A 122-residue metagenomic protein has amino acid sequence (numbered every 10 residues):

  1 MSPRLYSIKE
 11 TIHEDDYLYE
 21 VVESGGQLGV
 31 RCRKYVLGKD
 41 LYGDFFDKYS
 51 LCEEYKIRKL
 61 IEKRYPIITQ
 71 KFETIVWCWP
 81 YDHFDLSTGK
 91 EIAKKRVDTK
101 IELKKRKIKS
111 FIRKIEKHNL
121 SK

Functional and structural regions predicted by a protein language model:
S2-K122: Catalytic phosphate/metal-binding cores of nucleic-acid and nucleotide-processing enzymes, i.e., regions that mediate
